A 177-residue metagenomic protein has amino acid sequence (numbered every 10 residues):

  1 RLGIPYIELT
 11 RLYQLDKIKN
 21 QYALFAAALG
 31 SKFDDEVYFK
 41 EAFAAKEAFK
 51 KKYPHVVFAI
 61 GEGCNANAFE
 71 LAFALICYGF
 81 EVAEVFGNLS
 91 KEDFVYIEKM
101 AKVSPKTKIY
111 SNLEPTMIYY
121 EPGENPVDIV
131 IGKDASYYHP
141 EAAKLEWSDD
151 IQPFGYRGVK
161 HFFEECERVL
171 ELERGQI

Functional and structural regions predicted by a protein language model:
R1-I177: An N-terminal assembly and electron-transfer interface module characteristic of large anaerobic redox and radical
